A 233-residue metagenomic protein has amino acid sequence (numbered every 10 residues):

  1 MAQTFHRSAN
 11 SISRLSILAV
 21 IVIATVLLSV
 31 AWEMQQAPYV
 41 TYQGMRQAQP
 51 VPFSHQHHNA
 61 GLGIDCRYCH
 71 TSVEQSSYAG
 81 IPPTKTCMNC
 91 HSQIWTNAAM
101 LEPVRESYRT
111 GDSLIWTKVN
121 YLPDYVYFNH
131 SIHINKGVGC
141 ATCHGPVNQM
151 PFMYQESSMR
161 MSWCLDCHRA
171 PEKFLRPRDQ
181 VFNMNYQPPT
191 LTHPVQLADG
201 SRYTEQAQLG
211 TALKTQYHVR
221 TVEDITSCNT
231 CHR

Functional and structural regions predicted by a protein language model:
M1-P52, Q56-A60, I64, Y68 (+3 more regions): N-terminal export/targeting leaders of redox proteins
H58, S92-Q93, S131: Beta-hairpin (beta-strand-turn-beta-strand) motif
N59, M88, I134: Nucleotide phosphate-binding site architecture
G63-S72, T84-I94, C140-P146, W163-A170 (+1 more regions): The canonical Cys-X-X-Cys-His
V73-R109: Acidic (E/D-rich), amphipathic helical modules within compact regulatory domains
A79-P83, Y154-M159: Short linker/helix segments within small regulatory modules
T96-Y127, I134-V138, S158-L165, R169-R233: Flexible coil segments in periplasmic/lumen-exposed cytochrome c-class electron-transfer proteins
Y127-I132, G139-P151: A mid-sequence, solvent-exposed acidic-amphipathic segment
